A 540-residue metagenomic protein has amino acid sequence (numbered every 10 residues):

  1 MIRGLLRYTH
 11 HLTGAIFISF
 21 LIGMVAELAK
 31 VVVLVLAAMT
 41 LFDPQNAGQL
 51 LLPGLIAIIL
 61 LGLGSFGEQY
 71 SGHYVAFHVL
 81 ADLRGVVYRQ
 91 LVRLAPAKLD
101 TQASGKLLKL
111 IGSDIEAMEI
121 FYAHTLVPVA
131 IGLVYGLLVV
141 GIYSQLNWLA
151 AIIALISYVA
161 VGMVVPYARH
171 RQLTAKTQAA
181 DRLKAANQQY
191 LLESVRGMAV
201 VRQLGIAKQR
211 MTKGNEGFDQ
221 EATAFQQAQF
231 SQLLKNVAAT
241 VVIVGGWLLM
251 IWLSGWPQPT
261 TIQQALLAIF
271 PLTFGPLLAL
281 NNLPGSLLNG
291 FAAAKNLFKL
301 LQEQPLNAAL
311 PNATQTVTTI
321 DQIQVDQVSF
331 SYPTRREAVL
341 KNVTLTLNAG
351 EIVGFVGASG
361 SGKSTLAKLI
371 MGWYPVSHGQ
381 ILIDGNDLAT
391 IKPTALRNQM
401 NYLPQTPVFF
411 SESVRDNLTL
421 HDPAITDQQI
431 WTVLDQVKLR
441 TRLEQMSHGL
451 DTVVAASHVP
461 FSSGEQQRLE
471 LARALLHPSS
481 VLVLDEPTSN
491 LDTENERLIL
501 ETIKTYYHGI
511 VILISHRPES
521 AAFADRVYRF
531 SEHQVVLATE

Functional and structural regions predicted by a protein language model:
M1-K30, N46-L50, E68, G72 (+8 more regions): Membrane-integrated ABC transporters
R7-T13, P96-A97, S113-Y122, L126 (+6 more regions): An intracellular "coupling" helix at the cytosolic face of ABC transporter transmembrane type-1 domains
A15-A26, N46, A57, L61 (+3 more regions): Transmembrane helices of ABC transporter permease
K30-A38, L55-S104, L108, G112 (+10 more regions): Juxtamembrane helix-loop junctions of ABC transporter transmembrane domains
P53-S65, Y158-A160, K235-L249, P259-S286: Hydrophobic alpha-helical segments in the permease module
G85, L382, T390, R397 (+2 more regions): ABC ATPase nucleotide-binding domain helical subdomain, centered on the C-loop/LSGGQ "ABC signature"
R202, I206, F230, N236 (+2 more regions): Cytosolic ends of transmembrane helices, especially the final helix of ABC transmembrane type-1 domains
M371: Helix-to-loop junction immediately C-terminal to a conserved catalytic motif
